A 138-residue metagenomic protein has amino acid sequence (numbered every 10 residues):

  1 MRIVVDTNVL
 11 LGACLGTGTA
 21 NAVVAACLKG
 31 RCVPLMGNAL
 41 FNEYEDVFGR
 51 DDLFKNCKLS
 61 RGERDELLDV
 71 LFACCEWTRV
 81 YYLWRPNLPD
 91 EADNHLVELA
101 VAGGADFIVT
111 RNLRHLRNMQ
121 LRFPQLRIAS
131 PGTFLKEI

Functional and structural regions predicted by a protein language model:
M1-M36: Short, well-structured N-terminal submotif of metal-dependent ribonuclease cores
L10, L40-N42, R114-H115: Conserved nucleotide-binding/hydrolysis micro-motifs of P-loop NTPases
C14, F48, Q120: Short, flexible helix/strand-to-coil boundary loops that buttress conserved ligand/catalytic motifs in alpha/beta
L28-L83: PIN-domain endoribonuclease scaffold, especially VapC-family toxins
N42-E43, W84-N87, T133-I138: A short acidic, often aromatic-flanked loop/helix-cap motif at beta-alpha or helix-coil junctions that lines enzyme
F72-L113: Active-site neighborhoods of divalent-metal-dependent phosphate/nucleic-acid chemistry enzymes
N94, V101-F107, L113-I138: Acidic, PIN/NYN-like endoribonuclease modules and their adjacent C-terminal/linker elements
